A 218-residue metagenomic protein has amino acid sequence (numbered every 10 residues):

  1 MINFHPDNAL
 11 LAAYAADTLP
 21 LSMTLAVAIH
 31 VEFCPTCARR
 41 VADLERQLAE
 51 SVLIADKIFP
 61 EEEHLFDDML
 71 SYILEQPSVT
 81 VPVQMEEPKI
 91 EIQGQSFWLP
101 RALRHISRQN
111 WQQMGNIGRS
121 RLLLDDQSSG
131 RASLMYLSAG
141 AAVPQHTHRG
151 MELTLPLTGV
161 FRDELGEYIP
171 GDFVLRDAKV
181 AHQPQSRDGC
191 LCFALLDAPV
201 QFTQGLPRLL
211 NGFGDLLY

Functional and structural regions predicted by a protein language model:
M1-D7, L21-M23, F33-P35, R46-S107: Positively biased amphipathic helices and basic secretion/translocation or surface-docking motifs that either flank
A12-S22: Short Cys/His-rich Zn2+-coordinating modules
H30: Short metal-coordination and nucleic-acid-contact micro-motifs, chiefly zinc-binding Cys/His arrays
V41, V143-H146, E164, A181-R187: Short beta-strand His + acidic residue motifs that chelate non-heme Fe in jelly-roll/DSBH and cupin folds
N116-H148, A178-A181: Conserved short histidine dyad/triad with adjacent acidic residue
S138-A141, T147-D163: Glycine- and acidic-residue-biased ligand/ion/polar-headgroup-sensing regions
D163-Q183: Short acidic-glycine-tyrosine-enriched beta hairpin
V180-F202: Ligand-binding loop in jelly-roll beta-barrel domains
